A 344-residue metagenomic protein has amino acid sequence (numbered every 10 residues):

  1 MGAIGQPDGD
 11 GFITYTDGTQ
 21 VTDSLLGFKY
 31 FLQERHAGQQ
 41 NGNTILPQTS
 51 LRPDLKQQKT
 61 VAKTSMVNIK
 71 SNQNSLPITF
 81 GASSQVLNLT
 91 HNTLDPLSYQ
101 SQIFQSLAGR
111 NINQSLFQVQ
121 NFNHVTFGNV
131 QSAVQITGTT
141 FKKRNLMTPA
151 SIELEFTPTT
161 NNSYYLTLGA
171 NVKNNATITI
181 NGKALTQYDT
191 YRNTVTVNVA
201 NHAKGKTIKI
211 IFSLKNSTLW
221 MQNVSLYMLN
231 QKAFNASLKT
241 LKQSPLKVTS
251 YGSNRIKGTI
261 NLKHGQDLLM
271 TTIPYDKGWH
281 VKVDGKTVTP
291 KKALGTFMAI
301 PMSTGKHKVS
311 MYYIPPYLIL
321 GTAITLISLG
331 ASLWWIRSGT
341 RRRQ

Functional and structural regions predicted by a protein language model:
M1, K70, T271-P274: Short periplasmic/luminal acceptor-recognition loop of GT-C membrane glycosyltransferases, typified by
M1-L26, L76, A82-S84, T90-A108 (+3 more regions): Extracytoplasmic/lumenal acceptor-recognition loop(s) of multi-pass membrane glycoenzymes
I13, R35-G38, G285-K292: Short, well-structured beta-strand/strand-turn elements
L26-S101: Aromatic/acidic, Gly/Pro-rich catalytic loop(s) in extracytoplasmic/lumenal soluble domains of multi-pass membrane
K29-Y30, P77, S101-Q102, S106-G109 (+3 more regions): Hydrophobic beta-strand segments of well-ordered beta-sheets in folded domains
Q57-V61, P77-L94, Y99, L107-V134 (+2 more regions): Solvent-exposed loop/turn and edge beta-strand elements of beta-rich ligand-binding domains
P96-G109, Q222, Q243-S244, G252-S253: Extended, charge-rich low-complexity interaction segments
V119-Q344: Active-site-proximal, structured, solvent-exposed surfaces of multi-pass membrane proteins that position macromolecular
